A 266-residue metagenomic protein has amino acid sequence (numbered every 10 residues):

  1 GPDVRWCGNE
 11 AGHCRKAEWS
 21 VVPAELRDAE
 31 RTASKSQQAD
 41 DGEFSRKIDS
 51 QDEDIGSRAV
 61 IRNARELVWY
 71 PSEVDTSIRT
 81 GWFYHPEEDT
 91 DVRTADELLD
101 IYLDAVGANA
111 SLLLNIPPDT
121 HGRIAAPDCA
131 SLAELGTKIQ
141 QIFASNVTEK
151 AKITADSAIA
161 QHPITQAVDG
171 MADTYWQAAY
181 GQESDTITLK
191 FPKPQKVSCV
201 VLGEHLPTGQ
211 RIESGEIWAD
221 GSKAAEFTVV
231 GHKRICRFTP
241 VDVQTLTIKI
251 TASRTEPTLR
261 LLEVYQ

Functional and structural regions predicted by a protein language model:
G1-E183, L189, V201-G203, Q210 (+5 more regions): Mature catalytic domains of secreted/periplasmic carbohydrate-active enzymes
S184, P192-C199, V243-Q244: Extended extracellular/luminal ectodomain segments enriched in beta-structured repeat modules
P194, F227-V229: Hydrophobic transmembrane signal anchors and adjacent membrane-proximal interface regions, especially in viral
P194, G221-S222: Short loop segments at secondary-structure junctions
P194-Q195, Q210-I212: Short proline/glycine-enriched turn/loop motifs at strand-loop junctions of beta-rich domains
R254-Q266: Edge beta-strands of jelly-roll/beta-sandwich modules across compartments, strongly enriched in secreted/luminal
